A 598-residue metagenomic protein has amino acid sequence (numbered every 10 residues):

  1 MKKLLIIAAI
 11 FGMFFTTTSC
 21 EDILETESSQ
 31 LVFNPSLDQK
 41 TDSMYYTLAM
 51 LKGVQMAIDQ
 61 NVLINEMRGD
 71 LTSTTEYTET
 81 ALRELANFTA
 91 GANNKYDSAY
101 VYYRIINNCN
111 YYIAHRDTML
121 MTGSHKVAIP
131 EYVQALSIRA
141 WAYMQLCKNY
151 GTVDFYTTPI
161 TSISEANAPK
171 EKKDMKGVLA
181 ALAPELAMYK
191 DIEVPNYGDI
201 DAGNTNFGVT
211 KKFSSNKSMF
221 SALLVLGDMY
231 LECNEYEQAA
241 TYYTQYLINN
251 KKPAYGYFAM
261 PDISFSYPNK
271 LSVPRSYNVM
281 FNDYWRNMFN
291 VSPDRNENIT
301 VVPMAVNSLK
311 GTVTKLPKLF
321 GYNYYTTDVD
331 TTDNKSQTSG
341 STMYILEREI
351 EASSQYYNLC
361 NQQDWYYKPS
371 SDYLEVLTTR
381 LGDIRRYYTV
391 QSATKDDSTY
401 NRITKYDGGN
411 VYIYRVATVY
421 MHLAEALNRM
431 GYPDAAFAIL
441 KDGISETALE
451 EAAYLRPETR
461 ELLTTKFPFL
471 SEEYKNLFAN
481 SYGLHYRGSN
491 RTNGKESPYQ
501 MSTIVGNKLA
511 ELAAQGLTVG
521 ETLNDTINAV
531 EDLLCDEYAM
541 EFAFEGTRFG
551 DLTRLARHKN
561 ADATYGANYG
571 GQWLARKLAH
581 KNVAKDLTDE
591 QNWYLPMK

Functional and structural regions predicted by a protein language model:
C20-E21, Y102, N206, T210-S214 (+4 more regions): Long, intrinsically disordered, low-complexity segments
C20-T72, A240, A575-K598: Membrane-proximal, proline-rich intrinsically disordered regions
K40-Y46, T78-G151, A166-A180, L186-E193 (+5 more regions): Conserved, well-structured interaction surfaces
D42, T47, Q245, K252-E450 (+4 more regions): Elongated scaffold/linker segments in the mid-to-C-terminal portions of large proteins
